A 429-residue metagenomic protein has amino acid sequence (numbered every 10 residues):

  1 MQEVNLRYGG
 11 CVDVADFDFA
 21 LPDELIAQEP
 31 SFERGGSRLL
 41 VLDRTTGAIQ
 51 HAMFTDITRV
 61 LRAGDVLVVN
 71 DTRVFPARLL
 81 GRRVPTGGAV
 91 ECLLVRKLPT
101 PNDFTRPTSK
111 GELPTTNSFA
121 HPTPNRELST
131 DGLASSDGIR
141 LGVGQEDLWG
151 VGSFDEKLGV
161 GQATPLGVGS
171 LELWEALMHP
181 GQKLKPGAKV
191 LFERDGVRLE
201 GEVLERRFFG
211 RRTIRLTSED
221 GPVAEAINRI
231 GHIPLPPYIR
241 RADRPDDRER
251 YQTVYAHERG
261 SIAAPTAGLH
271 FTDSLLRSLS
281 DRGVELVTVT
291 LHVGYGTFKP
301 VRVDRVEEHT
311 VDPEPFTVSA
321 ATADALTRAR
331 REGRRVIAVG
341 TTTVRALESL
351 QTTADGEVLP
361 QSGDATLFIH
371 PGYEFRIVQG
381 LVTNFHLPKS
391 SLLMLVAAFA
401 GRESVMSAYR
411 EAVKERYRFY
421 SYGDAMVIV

Functional and structural regions predicted by a protein language model:
M1-G9, P99-L171: Intrinsic disorder/low-complexity segments
E3-P99, L148, L171-V429: Surface-exposed, charge/polar-rich loops and edge strands
